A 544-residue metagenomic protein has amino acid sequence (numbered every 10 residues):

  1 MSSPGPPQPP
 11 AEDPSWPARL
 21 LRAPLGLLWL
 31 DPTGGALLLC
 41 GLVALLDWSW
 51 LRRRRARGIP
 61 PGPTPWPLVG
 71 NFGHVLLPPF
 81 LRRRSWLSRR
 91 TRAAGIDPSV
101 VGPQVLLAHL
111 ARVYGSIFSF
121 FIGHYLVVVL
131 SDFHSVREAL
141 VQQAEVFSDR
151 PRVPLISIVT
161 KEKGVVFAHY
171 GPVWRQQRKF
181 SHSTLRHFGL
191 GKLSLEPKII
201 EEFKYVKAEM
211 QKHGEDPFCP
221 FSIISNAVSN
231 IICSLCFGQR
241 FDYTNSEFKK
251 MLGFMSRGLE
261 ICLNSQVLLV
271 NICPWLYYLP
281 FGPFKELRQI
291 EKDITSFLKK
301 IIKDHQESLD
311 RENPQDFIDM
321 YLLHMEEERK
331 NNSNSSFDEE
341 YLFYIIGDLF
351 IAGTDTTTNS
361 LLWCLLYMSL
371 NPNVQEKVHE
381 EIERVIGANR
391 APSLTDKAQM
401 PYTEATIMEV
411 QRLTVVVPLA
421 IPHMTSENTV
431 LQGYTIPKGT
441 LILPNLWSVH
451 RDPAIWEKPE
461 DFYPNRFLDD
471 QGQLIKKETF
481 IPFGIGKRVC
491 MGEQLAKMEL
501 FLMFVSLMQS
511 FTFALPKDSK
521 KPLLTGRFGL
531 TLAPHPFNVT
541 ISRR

Functional and structural regions predicted by a protein language model:
S2-K161, P172-Q176, I200-A208, I290-D293 (+2 more regions): N-terminal membrane-proximal hinge/A-helix region immediately C-terminal to the signal-anchor transmembrane segment
S3-P7, D319, L323, T512 (+1 more regions): C-terminal helix/juxtamembrane-tail motif
F72-R90, G95-G115, D293-S296, K300 (+4 more regions): Conserved cytochrome P450 K-helix E-x-x-R motif and the immediately C-terminal K′/meander segment
V129-A139, E145-S148, L235-Y243, E247-K249 (+3 more regions): Classical protein tyrosine phosphatase
D149-V159, K192-L361, K377: Cytochrome P450 heme-thiolate monooxygenase catalytic core
P372-V374, I442, E493-L530: Cytochrome P450 heme-binding "Cys pocket" and the immediately downstream C-terminal segment
P444-G472: Conserved cytochrome P450 K-helix/beta-meander segment immediately N-terminal to the heme-binding cysteine loop
D470-L500, T525-R527: Cytochrome P450 heme-thiolate "Cys pocket" and heme-binding signature region
